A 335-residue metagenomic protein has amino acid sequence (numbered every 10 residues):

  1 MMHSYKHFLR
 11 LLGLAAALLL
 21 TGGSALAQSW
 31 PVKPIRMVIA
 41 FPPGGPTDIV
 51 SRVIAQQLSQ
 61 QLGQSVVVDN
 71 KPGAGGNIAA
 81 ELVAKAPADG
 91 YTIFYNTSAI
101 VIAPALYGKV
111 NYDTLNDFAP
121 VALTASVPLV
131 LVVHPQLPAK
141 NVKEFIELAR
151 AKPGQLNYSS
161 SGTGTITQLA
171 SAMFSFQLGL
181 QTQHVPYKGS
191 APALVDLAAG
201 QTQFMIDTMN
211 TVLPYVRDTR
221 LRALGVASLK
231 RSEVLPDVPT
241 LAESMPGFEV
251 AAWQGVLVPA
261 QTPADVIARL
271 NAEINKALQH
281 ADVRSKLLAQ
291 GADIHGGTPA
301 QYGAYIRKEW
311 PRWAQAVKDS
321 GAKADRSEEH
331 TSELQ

Functional and structural regions predicted by a protein language model:
M2-G13: Bacterial N-terminal signal peptides that target proteins for export
T21-S24: N-terminal signal peptide c-region/cleavage motif recognized by signal peptidases
A27-N116, G154-N157, T163, G179-T208 (+4 more regions): N-terminal (or domain-start) structured segment
V32-P34, F176-L180, R217, A223 (+2 more regions): An extracytoplasmic/periplasmic, membrane-proximal ligand-sensing/linker region
K85-Y91, L106-P192, T240-L241, P246 (+1 more regions): Hinge/capping helix and adjacent helix->loop/strand transition within the periplasmic-binding protein
G90-F94, V130, Q203-F204, R222-A223 (+1 more regions): Short, Asp-centered acidic motifs that coordinate Mg2+ and/or phosphate in catalytic or ligand-binding sites
P192-E249: Anionic-ligand binding region
E329-Q335: Conserved small/polar residues in nucleotide/adenosyl-binding loops
